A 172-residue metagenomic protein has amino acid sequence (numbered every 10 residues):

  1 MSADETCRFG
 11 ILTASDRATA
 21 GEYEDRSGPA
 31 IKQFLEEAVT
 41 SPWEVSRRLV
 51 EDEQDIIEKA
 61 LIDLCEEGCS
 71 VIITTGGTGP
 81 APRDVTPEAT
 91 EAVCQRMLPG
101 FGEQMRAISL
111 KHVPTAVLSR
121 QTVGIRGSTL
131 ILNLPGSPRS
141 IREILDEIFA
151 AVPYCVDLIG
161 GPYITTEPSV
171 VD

Functional and structural regions predicted by a protein language model:
M1-D172: Non-catalytic beta/alpha edge segments that cap or flank active sites
